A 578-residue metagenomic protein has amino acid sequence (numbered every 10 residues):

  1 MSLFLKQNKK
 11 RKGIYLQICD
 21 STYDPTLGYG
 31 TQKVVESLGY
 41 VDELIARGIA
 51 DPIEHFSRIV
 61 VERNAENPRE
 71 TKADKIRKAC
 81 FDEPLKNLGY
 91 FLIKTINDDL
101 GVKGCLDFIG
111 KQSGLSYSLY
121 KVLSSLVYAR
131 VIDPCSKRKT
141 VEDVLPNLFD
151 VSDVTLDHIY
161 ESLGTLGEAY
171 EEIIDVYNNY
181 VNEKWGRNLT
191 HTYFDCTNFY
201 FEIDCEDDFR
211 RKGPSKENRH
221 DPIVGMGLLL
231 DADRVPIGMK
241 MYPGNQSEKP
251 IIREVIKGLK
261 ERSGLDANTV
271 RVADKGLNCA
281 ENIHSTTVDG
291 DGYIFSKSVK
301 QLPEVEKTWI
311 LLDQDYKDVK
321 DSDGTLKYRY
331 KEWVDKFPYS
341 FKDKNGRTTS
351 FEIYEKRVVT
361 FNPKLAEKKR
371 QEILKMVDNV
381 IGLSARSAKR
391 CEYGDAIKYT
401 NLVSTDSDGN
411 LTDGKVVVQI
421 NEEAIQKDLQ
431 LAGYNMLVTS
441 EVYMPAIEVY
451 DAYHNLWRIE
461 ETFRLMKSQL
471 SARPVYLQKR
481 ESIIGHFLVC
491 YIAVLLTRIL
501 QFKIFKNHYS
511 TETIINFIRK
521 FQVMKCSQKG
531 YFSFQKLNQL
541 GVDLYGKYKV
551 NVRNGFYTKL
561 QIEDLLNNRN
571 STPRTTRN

Functional and structural regions predicted by a protein language model:
M1-Y120: Conserved glycine(s) in the ABC-transporter nucleotide-binding domain "signature"
S2-L5, G13-L16, D20, P25 (+2 more regions): Anion-binding and metal-coordination hotspots
